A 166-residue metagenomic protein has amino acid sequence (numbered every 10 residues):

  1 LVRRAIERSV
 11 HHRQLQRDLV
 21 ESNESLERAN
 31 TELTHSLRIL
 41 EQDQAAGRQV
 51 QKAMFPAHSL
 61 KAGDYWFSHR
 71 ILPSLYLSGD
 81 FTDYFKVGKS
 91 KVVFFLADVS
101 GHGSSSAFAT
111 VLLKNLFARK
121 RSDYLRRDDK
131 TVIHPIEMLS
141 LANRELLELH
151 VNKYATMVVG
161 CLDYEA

Functional and structural regions predicted by a protein language model:
V2-Q14: Receiver (REC) domain switch/output surface
L15, L19-S22, L26, L33: PAS/GAF-family sensory domains
R28-A166: … and, occasionally, acidic/histidine-rich disordered N-termini of signaling adaptors
